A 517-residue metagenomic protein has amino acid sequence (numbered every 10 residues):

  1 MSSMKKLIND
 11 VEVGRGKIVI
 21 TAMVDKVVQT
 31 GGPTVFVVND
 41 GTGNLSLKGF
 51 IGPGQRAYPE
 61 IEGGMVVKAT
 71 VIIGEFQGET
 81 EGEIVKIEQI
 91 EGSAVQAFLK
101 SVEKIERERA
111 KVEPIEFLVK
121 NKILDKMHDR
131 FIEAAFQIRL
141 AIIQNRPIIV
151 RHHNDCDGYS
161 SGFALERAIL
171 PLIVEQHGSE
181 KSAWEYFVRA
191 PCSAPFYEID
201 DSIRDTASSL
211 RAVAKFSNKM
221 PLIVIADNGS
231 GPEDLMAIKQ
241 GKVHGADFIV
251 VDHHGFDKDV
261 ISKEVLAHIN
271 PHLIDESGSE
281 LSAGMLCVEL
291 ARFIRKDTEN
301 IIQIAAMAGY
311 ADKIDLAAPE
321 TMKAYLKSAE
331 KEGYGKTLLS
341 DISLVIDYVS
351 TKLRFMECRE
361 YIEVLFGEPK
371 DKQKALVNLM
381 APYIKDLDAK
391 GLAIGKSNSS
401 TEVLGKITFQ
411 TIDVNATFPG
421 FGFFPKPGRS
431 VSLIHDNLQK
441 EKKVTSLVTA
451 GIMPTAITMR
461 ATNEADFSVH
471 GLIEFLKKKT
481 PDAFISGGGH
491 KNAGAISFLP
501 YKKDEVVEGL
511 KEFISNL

Functional and structural regions predicted by a protein language model:
M1-I20, E88, G92: OB-fold nucleic-acid-binding modules
G14-G31, V71: Structural detector for short beta-strands of small beta-barrel domains
K26-P53: OB-fold (S1/OB) nucleic-acid-binding surfaces
K48-F50, D157, P171-V251, F256-D259 (+1 more regions): N-terminal small/polar loop signature for handling phosphorylated ligands or for N-terminal nucleophile
P53-T70: Short nucleic-acid-contacting surface segments enriched for D/E, G, S/T with interspersed K/R
I72-V102: OB-fold/S1-family single-stranded nucleic acid-binding modules
I143-V150, N154-C156, K258-P419, S432-E441 (+1 more regions): A structured phosphate/pyrophosphate-recognition subdomain
K406-L517: Glycine-rich, acidic loop segments that terminate in or are immediately followed by a histidine
